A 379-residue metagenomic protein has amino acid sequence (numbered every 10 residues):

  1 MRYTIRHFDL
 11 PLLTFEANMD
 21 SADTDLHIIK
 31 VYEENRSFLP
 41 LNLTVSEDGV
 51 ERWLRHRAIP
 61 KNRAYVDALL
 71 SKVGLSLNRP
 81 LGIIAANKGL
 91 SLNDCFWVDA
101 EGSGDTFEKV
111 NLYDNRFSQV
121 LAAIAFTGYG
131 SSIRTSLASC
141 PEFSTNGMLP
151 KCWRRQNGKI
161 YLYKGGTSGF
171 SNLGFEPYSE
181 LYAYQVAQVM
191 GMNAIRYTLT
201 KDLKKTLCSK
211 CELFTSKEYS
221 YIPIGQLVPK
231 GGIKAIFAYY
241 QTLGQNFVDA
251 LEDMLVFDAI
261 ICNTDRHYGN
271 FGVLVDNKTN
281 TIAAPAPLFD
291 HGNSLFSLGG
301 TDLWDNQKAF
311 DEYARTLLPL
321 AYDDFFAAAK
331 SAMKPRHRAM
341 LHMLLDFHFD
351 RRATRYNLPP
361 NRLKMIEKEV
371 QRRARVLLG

Functional and structural regions predicted by a protein language model:
M1-V256, I260-C262, L274-G379: Phosphate/dinucleotide-binding and metal-coordinating scaffold of catalytic cores in nucleotide-dependent enzymes
H267, G272-L274: Conserved protein-kinase catalytic-loop segment immediately C-terminal to the catalytic Asp of the HRD motif
